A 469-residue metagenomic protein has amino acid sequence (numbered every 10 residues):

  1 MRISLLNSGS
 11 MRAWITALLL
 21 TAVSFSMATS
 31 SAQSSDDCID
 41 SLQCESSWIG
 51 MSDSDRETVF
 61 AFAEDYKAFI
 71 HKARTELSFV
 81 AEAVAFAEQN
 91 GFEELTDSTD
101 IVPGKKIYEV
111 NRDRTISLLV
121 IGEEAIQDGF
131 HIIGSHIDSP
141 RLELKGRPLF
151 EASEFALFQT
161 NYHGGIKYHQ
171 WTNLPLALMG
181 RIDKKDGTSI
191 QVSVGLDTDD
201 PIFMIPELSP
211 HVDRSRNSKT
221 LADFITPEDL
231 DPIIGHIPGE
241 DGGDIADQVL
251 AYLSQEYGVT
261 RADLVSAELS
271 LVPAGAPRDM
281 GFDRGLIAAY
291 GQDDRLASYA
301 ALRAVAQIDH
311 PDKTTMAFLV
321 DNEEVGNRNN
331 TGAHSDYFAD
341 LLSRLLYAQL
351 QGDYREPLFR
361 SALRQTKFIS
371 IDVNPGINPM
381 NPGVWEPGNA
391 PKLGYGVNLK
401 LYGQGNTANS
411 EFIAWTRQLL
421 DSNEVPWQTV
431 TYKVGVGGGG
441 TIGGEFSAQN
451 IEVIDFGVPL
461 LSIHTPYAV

Functional and structural regions predicted by a protein language model:
R2-I15: Bacterial N-terminal signal peptides that target proteins for export
T16-A22: Sec-dependent N-terminal signal peptides
A22-V469: N-terminal hydrophobic/helix-forming segments and targeting peptides
